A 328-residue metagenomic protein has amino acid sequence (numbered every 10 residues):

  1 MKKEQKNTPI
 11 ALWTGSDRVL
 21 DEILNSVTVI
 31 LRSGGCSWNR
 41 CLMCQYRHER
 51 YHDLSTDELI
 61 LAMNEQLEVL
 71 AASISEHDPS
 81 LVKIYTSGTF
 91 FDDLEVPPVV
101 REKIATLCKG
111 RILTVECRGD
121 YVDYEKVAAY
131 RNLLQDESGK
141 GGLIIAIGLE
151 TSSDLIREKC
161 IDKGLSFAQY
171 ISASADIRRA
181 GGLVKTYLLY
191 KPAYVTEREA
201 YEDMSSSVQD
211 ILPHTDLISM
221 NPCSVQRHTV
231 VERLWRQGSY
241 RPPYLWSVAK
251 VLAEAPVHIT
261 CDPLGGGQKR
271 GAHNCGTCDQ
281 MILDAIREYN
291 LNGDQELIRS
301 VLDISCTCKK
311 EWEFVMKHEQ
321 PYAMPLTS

Functional and structural regions predicted by a protein language model:
K2-L12, S224-S328: Auxiliary Fe-S-binding modules of radical SAM enzymes
S16-A62: Canonical Radical SAM [4Fe-4S] cluster-binding loop centered on the CxxxCxxC motif and its immediate flanking residues
Y46-Q66, L70-E95, L107-D123, G141-Q169 (+1 more regions): Core AdoMet radical
G88-F90, G119-Y121, T151-S153, Y190-Y194 (+2 more regions): Active-site-proximal loop/turn and secondary-structure-junction residues that shape catalytic pockets, frequently
D93-E102, D123-Q135, R198: Distinct, well-ordered alpha-helical segments
C108, D136-E137, E202-S219, D279-L302: Structural recognition of alpha->loop->beta junctions
T114, L155-G164, L189-E199, R233-G238: Surface-exposed cleft-lining segments at the edges of enzyme active sites
A168-T229, W246-P263: Conserved C-terminal portion of the radical SAM core fold that forms the substrate/S-adenosylmethionine-binding
